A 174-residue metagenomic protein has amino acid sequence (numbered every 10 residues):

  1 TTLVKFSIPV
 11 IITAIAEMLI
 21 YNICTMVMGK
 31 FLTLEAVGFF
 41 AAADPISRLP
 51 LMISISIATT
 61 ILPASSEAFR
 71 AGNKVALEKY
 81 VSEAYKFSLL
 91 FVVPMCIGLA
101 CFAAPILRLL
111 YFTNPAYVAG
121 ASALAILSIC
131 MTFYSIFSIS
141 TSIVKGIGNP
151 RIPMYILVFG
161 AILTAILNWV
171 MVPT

Functional and structural regions predicted by a protein language model:
T1, R151, F159-T174: Membrane-interface helix-loop junctions in multi-pass transport and translocation proteins
T1-Y21, A64, G72-K79: Interhelical loop/hinge segments that connect adjacent transmembrane helices in multipass membrane
I11, M26-V27, A64, P105 (+2 more regions): A residue-level signal for alpha-helical anchor/packing sites in multi-pass solute transporters
A16, I20-M28, L32, I61-L62 (+1 more regions): Hydrophobic/aromatic end-of-helix segments at the C-terminal termini of transmembrane alpha-helices
F31-L34, G146-I147, T174: Helix-loop interface residues and adjacent transmembrane-helix termini in multi-pass membrane transporters, primarily
F39-L157: Specific pore-lining/lateral-gate transmembrane helices of multi-pass inner-membrane transport and insertion machines
